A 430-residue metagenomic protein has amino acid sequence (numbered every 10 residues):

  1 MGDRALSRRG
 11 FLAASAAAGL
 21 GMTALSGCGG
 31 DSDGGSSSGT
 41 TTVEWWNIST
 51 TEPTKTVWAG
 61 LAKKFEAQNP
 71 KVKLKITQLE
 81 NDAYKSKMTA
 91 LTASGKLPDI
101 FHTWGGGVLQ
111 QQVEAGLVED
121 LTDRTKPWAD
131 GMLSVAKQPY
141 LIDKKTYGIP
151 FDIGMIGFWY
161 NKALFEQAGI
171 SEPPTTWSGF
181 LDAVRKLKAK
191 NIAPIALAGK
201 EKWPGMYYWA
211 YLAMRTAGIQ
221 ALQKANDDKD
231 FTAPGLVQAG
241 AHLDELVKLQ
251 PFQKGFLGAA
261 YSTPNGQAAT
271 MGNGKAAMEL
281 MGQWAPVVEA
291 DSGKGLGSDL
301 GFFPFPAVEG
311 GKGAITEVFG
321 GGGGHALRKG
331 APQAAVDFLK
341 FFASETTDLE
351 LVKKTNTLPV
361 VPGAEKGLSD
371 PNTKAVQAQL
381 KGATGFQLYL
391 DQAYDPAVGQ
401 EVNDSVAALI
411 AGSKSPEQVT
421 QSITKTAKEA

Functional and structural regions predicted by a protein language model:
G2, E166-Q167, P362, A378-A430: Conserved C-terminal helix/tail region of periplasmic/extracytoplasmic solute-binding proteins
G2-Q110, A115, Y261, K294 (+5 more regions): Conserved N-terminal structural module of periplasmic/extracytoplasmic solute-binding proteins
K63, A67, A168, F252 (+1 more regions): Extracytoplasmic/periplasmic substrate-recognition and gating elements
K85-L97, A115, L164-F165, D182-K190 (+4 more regions): Short helices/loops that flank or line small-molecule/ion binding pockets
W104-I156: Hinge/lid segment of periplasmic solute-binding proteins
T122-S134, G199, T216-Q238, D291-G295 (+4 more regions): Short, solvent-exposed loop/beta-turn-alpha elements that line the ligand-binding surface or hinge of extracytoplasmic
Y147-F151, I156, L181-T232: Extracytoplasmic/periplasmic solute-binding protein
D227-A259: Glycine-centered hinge/linker elements that transmit conformational signals in sensory and ligand-binding systems
